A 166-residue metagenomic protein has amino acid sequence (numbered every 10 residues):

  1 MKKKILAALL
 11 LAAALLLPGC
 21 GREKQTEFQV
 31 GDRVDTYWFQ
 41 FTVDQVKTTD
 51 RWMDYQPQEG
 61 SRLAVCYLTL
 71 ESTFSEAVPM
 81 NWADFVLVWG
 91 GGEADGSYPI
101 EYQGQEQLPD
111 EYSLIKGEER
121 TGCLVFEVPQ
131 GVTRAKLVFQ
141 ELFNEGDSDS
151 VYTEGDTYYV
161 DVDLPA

Functional and structural regions predicted by a protein language model:
M1-L9: Positively charged n-region of N-terminal signal peptides that target proteins for export
L16-G19: C-terminal motif of bacterial Sec signal peptides marking the signal peptidase cleavage site
G21-E23: Bacterial signal peptide processing site
F28-G60: Low-complexity, acidic Ser/Thr/Pro/Gly-rich terminal tails and inter-domain linkers that flank the onset of structured
F39, A64-C66, R120: Hydrophobic core residues within well-ordered beta-strands of beta-rich domains
K47-V65, E76-A77, Y112-I115: Short, solvent-exposed beta-strand/turn "edge" segments of beta-rich domains on protein surfaces
E71-R120, G146-D149, D163-P165: The feature marks short-to-medium sequence segments in extracytoplasmic or secretory-pathway proteins
C123-S150: Short, surface-exposed ligand- or partner-binding patches at beta-edge/loop junctions that are enriched in aromatics
